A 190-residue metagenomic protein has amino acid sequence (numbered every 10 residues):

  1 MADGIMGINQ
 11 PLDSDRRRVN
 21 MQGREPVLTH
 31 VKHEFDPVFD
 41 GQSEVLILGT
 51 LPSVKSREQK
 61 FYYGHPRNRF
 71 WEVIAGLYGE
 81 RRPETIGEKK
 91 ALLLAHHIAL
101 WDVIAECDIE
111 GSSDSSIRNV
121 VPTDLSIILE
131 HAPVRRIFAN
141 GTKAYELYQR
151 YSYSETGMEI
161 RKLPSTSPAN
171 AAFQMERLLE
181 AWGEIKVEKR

Functional and structural regions predicted by a protein language model:
A2-E44, P66, S113-P122, S126 (+1 more regions): C-terminal capping/extension of enzyme domains
E44-T50: Short, hydrophobic/glycine-enriched beta-strand segments
L51-P52, I104-C107, P164-S167: Short, histidine-centered active-site or binding-site loop motifs used for metal coordination, general acid-base
K55-S116: Short, surface-exposed acidic-centric catalytic microdomains
E72-G76, I127, H131, R150: Residue-level signal for well-ordered alpha-helical scaffold segments within enzymatic catalytic domains
A95-K143: Internal catalytic-core helix/loop-beta-alpha segment that presents or stabilizes conserved functional determinants
A144-Y148: Short, well-ordered alpha-helical microsegments
